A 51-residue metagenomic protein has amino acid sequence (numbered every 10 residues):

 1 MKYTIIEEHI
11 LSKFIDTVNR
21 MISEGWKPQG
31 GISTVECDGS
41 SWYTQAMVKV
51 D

Functional and structural regions predicted by a protein language model:
M1-D51: Terminus-proximal functional modules
